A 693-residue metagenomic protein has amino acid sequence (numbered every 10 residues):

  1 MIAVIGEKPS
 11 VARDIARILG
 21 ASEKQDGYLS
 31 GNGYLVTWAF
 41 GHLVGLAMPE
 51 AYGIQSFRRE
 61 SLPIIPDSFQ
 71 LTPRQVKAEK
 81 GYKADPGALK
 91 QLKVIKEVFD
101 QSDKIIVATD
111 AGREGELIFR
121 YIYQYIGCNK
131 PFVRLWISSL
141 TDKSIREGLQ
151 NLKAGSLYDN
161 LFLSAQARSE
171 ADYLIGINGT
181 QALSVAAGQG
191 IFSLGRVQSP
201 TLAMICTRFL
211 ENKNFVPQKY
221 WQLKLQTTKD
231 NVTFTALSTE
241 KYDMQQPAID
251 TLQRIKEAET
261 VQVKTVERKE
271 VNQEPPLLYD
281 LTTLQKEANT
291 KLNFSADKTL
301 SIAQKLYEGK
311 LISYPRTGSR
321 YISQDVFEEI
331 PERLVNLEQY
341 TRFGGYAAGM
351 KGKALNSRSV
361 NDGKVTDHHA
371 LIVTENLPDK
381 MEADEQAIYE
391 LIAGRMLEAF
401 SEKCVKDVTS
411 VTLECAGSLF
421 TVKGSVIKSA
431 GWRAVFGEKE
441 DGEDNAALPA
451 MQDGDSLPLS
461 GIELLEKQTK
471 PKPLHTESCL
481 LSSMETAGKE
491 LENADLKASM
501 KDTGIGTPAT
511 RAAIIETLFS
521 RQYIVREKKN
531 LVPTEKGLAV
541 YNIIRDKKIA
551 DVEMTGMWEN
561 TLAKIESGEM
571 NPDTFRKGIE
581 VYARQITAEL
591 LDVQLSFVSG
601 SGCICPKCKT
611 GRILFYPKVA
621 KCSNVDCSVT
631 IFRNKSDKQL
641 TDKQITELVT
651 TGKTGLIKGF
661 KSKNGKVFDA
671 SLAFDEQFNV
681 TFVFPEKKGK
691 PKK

Functional and structural regions predicted by a protein language model:
M1-A3, D110-A111, G188-S193, R268-L277 (+4 more regions): Conserved short loop/turn motifs at secondary-structure junctions
M1-S169, G179, P471: Intrinsically disordered, low-complexity regulatory segments
I2, G81, Y125, T180 (+3 more regions): Basic, low-complexity terminal or inter-domain segments flanking catalytic cores
P9-A16, G33-V36, F40, R59-L62 (+20 more regions): Amphipathic alpha-helical transducer elements in NTP-driven molecular machines
S30-N32, Q226-D230, E414-S418, N664: Short strand-coil-strand connectors
G87, K93, D100-Q101, L140-T227 (+1 more regions): C-terminal or mid-to-C-terminal helical accessory/interaction module adjacent to the motor/catalytic core
D243-Y279, Q285: Metal- or metallocofactor-binding catalytic centers and their adjacent structured scaffolds across diverse enzyme
